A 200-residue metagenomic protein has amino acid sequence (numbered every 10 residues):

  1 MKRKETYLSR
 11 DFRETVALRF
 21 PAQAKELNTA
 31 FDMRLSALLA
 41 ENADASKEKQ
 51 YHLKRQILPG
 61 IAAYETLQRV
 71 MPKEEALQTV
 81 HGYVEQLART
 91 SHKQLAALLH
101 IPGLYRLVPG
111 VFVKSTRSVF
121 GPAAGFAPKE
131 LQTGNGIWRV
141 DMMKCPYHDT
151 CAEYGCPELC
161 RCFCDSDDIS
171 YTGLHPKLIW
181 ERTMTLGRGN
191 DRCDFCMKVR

Functional and structural regions predicted by a protein language model:
M1-L67: N-terminal, charged low-complexity regulatory/assembly segments
R3, F126-E130, W180: Generic structural motif
A24, E75, L178-I179: Secondary-structure boundary/capping signal
K49, L98-G125, G173-K198: Unusually extended, aromatic-enriched hydrophobic runs near protein termini
R55, T66-G155, L159: Amphipathic interaction/junction segments at domain boundaries or subunit interfaces
G136-D141, P146-T150, Y154-R200: C-terminal non-catalytic interaction appendages of large macromolecular assemblies
